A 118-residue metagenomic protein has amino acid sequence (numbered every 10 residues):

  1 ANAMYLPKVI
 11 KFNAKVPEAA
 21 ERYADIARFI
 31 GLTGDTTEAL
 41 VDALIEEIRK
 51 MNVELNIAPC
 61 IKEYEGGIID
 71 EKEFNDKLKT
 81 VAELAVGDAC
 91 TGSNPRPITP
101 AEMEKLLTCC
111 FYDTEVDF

Functional and structural regions predicted by a protein language model:
A1-I30, Y112: Catalytic phosphate/nucleotide-handling subdomain of diverse soluble enzymes
Y23-F118: C-terminal charged capping/lid subdomain of soluble metabolic enzymes
